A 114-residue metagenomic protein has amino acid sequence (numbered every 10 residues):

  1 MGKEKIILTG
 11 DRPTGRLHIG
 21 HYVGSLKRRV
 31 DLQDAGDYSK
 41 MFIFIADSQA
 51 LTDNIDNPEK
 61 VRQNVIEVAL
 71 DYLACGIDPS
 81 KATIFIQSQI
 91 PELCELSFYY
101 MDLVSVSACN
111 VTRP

Functional and structural regions predicted by a protein language model:
G2-P114: N-terminal Rossmann-like or analogous alpha/beta NTP/dinucleotide-binding catalytic cores that position adenine
